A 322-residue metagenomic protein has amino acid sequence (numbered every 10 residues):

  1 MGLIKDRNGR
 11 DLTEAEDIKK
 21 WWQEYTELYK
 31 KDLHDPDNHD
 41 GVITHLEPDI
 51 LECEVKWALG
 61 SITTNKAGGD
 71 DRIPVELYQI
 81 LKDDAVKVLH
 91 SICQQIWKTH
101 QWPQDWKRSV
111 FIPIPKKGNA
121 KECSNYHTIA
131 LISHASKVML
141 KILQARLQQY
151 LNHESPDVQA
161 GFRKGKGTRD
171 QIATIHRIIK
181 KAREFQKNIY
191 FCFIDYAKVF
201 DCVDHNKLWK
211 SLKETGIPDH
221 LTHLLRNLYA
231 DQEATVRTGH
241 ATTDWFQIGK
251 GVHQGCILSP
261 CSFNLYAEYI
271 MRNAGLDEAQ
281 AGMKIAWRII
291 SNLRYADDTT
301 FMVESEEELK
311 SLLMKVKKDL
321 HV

Functional and structural regions predicted by a protein language model:
M1-S124, A130, H134-V138, S155: Surface-exposed loop/turn segments and immediately adjacent short secondary-structure elements within folded domains
L3, N65-I73, F111, K121-L131 (+2 more regions): Conserved catalytic palm subdomain of right-hand nucleotidyl-transferase polymerases, strongest for RNA-directed enzymes
I18-W21, D70, P74, L81 (+10 more regions): Hydrophobic (often cysteine-bearing) scaffold residues that line and stabilize catalytic clefts of nucleotide/cofactor
Y25, D49-S61, V88-I96, K141-R146 (+3 more regions): Inter-domain linker/hinge segments that demarcate the starts of reverse transcriptase and RNase H-type modules
Y25-T26, V55, G69, L89 (+13 more regions): Mobile genetic element proteins and their domesticated derivatives, centered on retroelements and DNA transposons
D32-K56, Q101, W106-V110, Q149-C202 (+5 more regions): Active-site-proximal segment of RNA-dependent polymerases
S124-S155, A173, F200, G249-E278: Conserved pre-motif C helix in the palm subdomain of viral-like polymerases
Y196-A296, E304-L312: Conserved polymerase palm-domain catalytic core
